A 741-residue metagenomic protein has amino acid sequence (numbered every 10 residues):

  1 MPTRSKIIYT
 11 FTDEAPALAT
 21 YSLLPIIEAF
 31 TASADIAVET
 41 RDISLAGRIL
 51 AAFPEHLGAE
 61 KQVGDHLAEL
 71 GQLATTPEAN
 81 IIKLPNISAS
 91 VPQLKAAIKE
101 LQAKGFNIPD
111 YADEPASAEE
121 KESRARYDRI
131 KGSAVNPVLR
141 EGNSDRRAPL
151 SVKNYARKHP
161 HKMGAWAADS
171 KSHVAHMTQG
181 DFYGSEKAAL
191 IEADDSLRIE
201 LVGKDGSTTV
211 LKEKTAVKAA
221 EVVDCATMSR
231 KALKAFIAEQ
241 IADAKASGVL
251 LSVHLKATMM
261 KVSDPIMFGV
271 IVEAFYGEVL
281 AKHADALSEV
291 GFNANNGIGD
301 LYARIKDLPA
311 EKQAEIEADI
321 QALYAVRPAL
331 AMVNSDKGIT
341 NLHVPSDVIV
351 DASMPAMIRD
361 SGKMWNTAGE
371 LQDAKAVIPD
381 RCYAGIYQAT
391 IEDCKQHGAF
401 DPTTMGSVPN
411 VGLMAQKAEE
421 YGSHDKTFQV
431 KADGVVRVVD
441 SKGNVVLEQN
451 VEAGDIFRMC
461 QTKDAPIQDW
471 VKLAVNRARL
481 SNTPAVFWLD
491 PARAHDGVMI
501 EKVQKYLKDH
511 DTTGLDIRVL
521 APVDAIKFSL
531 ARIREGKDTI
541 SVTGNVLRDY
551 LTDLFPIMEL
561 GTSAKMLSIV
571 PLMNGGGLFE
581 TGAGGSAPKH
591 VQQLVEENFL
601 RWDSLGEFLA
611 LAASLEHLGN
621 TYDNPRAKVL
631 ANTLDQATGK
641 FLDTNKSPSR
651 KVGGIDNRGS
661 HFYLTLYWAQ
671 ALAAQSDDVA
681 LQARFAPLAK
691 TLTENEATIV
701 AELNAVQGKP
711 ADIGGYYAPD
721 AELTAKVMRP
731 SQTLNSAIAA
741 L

Functional and structural regions predicted by a protein language model:
P2-G269, G277-K502, Y506-F528, R532-R658 (+4 more regions): Extended, well-ordered protein cores
N624, D677-A683: Structural helix-adjacent loops and short alpha-helical linkers that scaffold large soluble proteins
T644-N645, K651-G659, P687, P710-I713 (+2 more regions): Terminal, compositionally biased segments used for targeting/anchoring and flexible tails
W668-D677: Short, charged/polar, low-complexity loop and linker segments that flank or interrupt alpha-helical bundles
Q682-K690: Short, charged, amphipathic alpha-helical segments
V700-Y717: A glycine-biased, small/acidic residue-tolerant capping/turn segment at secondary-structure junctions
P719-L741: C-terminal accessory extensions/subdomains outside the catalytic/core fold
